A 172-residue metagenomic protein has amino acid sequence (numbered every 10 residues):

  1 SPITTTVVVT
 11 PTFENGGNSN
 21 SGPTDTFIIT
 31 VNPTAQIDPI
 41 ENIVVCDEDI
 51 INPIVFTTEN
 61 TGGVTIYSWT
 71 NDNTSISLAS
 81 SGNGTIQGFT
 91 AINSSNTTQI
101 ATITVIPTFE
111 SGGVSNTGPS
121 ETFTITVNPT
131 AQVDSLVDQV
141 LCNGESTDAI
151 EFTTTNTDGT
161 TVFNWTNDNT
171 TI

Functional and structural regions predicted by a protein language model:
S1-I172: Extracellular low-complexity Ser/Thr/Asn/Gly-rich intrinsically disordered segments
